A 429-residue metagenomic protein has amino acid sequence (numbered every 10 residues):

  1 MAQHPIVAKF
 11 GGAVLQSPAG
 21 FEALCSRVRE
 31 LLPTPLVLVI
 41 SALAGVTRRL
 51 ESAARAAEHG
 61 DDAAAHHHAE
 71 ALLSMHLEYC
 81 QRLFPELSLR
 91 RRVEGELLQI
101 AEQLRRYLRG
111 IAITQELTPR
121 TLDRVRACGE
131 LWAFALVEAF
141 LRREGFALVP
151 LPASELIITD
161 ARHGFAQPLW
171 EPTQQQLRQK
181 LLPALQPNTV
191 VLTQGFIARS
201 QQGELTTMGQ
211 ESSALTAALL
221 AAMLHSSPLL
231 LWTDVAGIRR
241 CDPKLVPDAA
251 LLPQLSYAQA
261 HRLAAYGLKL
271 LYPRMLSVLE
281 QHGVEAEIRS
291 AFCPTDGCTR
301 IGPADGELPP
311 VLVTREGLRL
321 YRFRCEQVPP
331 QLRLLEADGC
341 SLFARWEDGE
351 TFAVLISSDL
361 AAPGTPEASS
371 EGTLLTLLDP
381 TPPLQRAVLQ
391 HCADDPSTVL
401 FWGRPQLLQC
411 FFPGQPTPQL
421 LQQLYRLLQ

Functional and structural regions predicted by a protein language model:
M1-K269, L276, Q406-P416: Nucleotide/pyrophosphate-binding catalytic subdomain
I6, T189, S227-P228, H261 (+7 more regions): Structural beta-strand/beta-sheet cores of well-ordered domains, especially the beta-sheet scaffolds that support
F134, A214, Y272, V328-P329 (+1 more regions): Generic non-transmembrane alpha-helix signal with a bias for helix starts/N-cap capping motifs
G145, N188, H225, G283 (+3 more regions): Glycine-centered loop/turn motif at secondary-structure junctions
S256-R322: A conserved active-site cap/scaffold subdomain adjacent to cofactor or substrate pockets
T299-Q429: A conserved regulatory-domain signal marking ACT and ACT-like small-molecule sensing domains and adjacent regulatory
